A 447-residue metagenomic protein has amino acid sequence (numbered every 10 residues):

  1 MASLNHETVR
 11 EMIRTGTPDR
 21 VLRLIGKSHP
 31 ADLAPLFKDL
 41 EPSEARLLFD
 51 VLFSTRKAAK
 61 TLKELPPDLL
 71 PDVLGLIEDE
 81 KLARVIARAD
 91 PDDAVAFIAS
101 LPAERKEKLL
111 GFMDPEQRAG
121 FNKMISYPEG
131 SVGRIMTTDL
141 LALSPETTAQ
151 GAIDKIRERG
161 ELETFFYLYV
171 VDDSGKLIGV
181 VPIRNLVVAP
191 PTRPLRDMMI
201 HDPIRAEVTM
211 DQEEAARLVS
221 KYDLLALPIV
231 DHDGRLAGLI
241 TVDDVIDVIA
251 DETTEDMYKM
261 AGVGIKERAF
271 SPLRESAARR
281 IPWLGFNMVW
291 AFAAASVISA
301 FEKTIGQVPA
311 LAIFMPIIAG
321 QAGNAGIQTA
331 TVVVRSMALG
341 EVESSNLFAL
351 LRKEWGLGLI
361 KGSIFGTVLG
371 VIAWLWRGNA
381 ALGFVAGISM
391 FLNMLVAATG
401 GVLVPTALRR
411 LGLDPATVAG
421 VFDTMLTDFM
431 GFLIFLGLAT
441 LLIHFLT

Functional and structural regions predicted by a protein language model:
M1-M260: Hydrophobic packing positions in regular secondary-structure scaffolds
K27, S54-T55, D79, P91 (+5 more regions): Membrane-interface junctions
I249, T254-T399, L403-T417, V421-L426 (+2 more regions): Alpha-helical transmembrane segments and their membrane-interface boundaries that form or gate the permeation pathway
